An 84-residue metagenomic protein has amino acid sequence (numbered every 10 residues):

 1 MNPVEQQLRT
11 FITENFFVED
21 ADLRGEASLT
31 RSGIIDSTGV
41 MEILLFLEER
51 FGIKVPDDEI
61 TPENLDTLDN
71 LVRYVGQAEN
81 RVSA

Functional and structural regions predicted by a protein language model:
M1-A21, R73-A84: Thiotemplate assembly-line natural product biosynthesis machinery
N2, L23, P62-L65: Non-catalytic, surface-exposed connector residues within folded enzymatic/regulatory domains
Q6, T38-M41: Short alpha-helical elements of helix-turn-helix
N15-I34, I53-E59, E79-V82: Phosphopantetheine carrier-protein modules
M41-N64, S83: Phosphopantetheinylated carrier protein domains
D66-R73: Short, cationic-aromatic polyanion-contact patches
